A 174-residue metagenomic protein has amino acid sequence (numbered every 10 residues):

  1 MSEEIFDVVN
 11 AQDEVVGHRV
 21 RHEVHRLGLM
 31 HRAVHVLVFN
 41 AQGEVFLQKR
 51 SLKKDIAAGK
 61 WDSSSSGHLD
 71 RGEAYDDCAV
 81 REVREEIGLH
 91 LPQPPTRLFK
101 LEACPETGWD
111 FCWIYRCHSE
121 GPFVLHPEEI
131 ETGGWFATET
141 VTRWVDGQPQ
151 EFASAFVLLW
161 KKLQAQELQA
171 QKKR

Functional and structural regions predicted by a protein language model:
M1-H35, A41: Acidic, metal-coordinating catalytic segment for phosphate/diphosphate chemistry, firing primarily on the Nudix
F6, E44-V45, G133-G134: A residue-level structural signature of the nucleotidyltransferase/glycosyltransferase Rossmann-like core
A11, R50, T138: Residues immediately flanking
V15-H18, G43-K49, P122-H126: Short, well-ordered strand-loop elements centered on a beta-strand within folded domains, enriched for acidic residues
V20-H22, G59, R71, R97-E102 (+1 more regions): Nudix hydrolase/Nudix homology domain
E23-V34, N40-R81, E85, I130: Conserved Nudix-box catalytic region and its N-terminal flanking loop in Nudix hydrolases and closely related
F39-A41, C117-H118: Active-site beta-strand termini and strand-to-loop segments that position acidic
I87-Q93: Short secondary-structure junctions
